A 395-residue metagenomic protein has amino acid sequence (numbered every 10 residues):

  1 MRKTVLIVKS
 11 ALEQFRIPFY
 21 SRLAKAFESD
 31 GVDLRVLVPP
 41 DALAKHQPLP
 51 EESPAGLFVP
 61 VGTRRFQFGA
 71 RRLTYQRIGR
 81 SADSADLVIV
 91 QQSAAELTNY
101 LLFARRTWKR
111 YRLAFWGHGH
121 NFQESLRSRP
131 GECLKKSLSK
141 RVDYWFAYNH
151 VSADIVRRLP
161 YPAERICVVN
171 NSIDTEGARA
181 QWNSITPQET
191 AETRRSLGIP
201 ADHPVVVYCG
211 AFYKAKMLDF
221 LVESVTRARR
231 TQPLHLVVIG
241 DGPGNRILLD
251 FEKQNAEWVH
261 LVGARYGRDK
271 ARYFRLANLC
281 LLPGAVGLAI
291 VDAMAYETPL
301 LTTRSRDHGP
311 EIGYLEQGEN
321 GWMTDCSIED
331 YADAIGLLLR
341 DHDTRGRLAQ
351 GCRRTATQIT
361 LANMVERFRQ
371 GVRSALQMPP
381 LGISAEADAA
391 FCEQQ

Functional and structural regions predicted by a protein language model:
L6, Q188, R194, I199-K216 (+2 more regions): Conserved donor-binding/catalytic core segment of Leloir-type glycosyltransferases
L97, Y111-R129, R141-Y144: A short, histidine- and acid-enriched strand-loop-helix "catalytic/donor-clamping" loop that lines the nucleotide-sugar
K140-E192, G382: Donor nucleotide-sugar binding/catalytic pocket of nucleotide-sugar-dependent glycosyltransferases
R195, L337, T344-Q358: A short, well-ordered alpha-helix in the C-terminal region of glycosyltransferases
R246-R268: Nucleotide-activated donor-binding/catalytic signature segment of Leloir-type glycosyltransferases, i.e., the conserved
R275-A285, T298-P299: Acidic donor-binding loop of glycosyltransferase active sites
P299-H308: Short hydrophobic beta-strand element within catalytic cores of glycosyltransferases and related nucleotide-activated
T303, Q317-I328, L337-D343: Conserved acidic donor-binding segment of nucleotide-sugar-dependent glycosyltransferases
